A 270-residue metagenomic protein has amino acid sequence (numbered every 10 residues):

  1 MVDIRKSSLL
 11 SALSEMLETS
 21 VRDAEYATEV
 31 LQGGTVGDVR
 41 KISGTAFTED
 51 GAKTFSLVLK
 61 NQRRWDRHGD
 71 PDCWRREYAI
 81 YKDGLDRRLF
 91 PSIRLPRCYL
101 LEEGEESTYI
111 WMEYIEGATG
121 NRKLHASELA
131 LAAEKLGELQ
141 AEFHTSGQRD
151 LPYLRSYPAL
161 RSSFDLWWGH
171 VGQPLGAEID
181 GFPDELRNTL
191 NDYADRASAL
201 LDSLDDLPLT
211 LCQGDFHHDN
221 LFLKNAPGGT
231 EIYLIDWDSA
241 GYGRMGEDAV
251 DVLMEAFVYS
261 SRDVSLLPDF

Functional and structural regions predicted by a protein language model:
M1-E106, K224-I232: Conserved NTP-binding catalytic cores of kinases and kinase-like/nucleotidyltransferase enzymes across multiple kinase
R67-H68, A118-E128, Y259-V264: Short, polar/flexible loop-turn hinges at active-site or ligand-entry regions and domain interfaces
A79, Y242-F270: Active-site activation/catalytic loop segments of kinase-like enzymes and analogous catalytic loops in related
L85, Q140-H144, F257: Protein kinase-like catalytic domain
E106-A118: Conserved short submotifs of the Hanks-type protein kinase catalytic core that shape the nucleotide-binding pocket
I115-E138, T145-Q213, F222-G228: ATP-dependent phospho-/nucleotidyl transfer catalytic cores
F216: Hydrophobic HxD+1 residue recognition
N220-E255: Catalytic activation segment of kinase domains across protein kinase-like and atypical kinase folds
